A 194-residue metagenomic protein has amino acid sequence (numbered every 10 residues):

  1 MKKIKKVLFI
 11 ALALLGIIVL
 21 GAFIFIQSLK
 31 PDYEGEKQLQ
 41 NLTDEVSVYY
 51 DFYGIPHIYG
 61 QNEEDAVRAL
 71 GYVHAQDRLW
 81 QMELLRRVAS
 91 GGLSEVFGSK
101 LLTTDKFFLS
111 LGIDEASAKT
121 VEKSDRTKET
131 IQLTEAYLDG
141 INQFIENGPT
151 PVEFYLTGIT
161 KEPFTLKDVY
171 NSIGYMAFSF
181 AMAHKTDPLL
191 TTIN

Functional and structural regions predicted by a protein language model:
K2-K3, A75: Short alpha-helical segments used as structural interaction elements across diverse proteins
K3-L39: N-terminal type II signal-anchor transmembrane helix that functions as the membrane-insertion/stop-transfer segment
I24-N194: Substrate-recognition/specificity elements adjacent to catalytic centers across diverse enzyme folds
